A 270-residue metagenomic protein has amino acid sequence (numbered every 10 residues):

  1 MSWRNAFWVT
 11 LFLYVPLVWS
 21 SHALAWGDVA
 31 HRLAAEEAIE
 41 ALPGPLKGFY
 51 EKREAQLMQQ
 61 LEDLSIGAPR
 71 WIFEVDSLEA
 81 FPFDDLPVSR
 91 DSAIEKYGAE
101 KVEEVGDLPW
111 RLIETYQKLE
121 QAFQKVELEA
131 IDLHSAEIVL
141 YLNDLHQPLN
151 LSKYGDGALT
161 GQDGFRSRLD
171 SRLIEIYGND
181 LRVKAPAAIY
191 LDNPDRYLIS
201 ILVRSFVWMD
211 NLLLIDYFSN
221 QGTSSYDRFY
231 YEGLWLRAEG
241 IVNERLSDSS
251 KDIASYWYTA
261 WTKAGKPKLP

Functional and structural regions predicted by a protein language model:
M1, W19-S20: Intrinsically disordered, low-complexity segments enriched in Ser/Pro/Gly/Ala and basic residues
M1-V9: Bacterial N-terminal signal peptides that target proteins for export
W8-V18: Bacterial N-terminal signal peptides
S21-L133, Y154-F229, G233-S247, K251-P270: N-terminal, motif-rich segments that launch catalysis or mediate targeting to/interaction with membranes, typified by
H31, L133-Y154: Active-site alpha-helical segments that house and flank conserved acidic catalytic motifs for diphosphate chemistry
